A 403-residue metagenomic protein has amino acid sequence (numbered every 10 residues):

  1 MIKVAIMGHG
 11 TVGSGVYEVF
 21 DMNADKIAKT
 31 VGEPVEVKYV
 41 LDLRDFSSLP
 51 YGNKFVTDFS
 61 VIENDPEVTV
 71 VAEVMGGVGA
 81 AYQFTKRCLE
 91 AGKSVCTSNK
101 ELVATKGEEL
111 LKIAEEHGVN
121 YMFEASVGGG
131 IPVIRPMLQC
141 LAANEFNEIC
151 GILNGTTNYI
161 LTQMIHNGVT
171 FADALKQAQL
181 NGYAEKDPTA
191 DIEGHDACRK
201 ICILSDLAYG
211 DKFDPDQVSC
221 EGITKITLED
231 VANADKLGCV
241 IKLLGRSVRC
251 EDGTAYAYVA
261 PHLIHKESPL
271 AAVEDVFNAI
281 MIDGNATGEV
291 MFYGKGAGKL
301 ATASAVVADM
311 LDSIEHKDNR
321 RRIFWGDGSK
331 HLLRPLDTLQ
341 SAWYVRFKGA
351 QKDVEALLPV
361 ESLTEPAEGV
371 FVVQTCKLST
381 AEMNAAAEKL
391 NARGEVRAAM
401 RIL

Functional and structural regions predicted by a protein language model:
M1-E90: N-terminal glycine-/serine-/threonine-rich beta1-alpha1-beta2 phosphate-ribose binding loop of Rossmann-like
P34, D191, K212-C220, H316-G328: Flexible, glycine/charged-enriched surface loops at secondary-structure junctions
A81-R87, K100-L138: Rossmann-fold NAD(P)-binding glycine/threonine-rich loop
V95-C96: A short hydrophobic/small-residue beta-strand
Q139-L204: Conserved anion/nucleotide-ligand pocket segment
L175-A272, F277-A279: Substrate-binding/catalytic subdomain of NAD(P)-dependent oxidoreductase enzymes
P269-T338: ATP-dependent carboxylate/acyl-activation modules
M310-L403: A conserved regulatory-domain signal marking ACT and ACT-like small-molecule sensing domains and adjacent regulatory
